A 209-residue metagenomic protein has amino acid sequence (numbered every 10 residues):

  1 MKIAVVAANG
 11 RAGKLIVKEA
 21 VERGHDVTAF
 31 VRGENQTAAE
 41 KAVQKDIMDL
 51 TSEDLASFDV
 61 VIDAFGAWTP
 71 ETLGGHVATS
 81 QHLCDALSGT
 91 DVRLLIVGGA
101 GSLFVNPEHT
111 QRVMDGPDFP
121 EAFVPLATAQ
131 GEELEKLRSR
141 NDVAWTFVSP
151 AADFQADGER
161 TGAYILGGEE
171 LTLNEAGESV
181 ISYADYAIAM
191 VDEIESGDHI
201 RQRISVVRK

Functional and structural regions predicted by a protein language model:
I3-R23: N-terminal Rossmann NAD(P)H-binding glycine-rich loop of SDR-like oxidoreductase domains
A29-Q36, A152: Short, polar loop motifs at secondary-structure junctions
E34-T90: NAD(P)H-binding glycine-rich loop region in Rossmannoid oxidoreductase-like domains and their noncatalytic homologs
H82-P125, S139: Conserved Rossmann-fold NAD(P)-dependent oxidoreductase catalytic core, especially the SDR/UDP-sugar
A129, G177-V191, Q202: Substrate-positioning beta->alpha
E135-A156: Conserved beta-loop-beta element that borders a ligand/cofactor-binding pocket
W145, S196-R208: Core catalytic loop region at the nicotinamide-binding pocket of NAD(P)H-dependent oxidoreductases
Y164-I181: A conserved pocket-lining segment of Rossmann-fold NAD(P)-dependent short-chain dehydrogenase/reductase
